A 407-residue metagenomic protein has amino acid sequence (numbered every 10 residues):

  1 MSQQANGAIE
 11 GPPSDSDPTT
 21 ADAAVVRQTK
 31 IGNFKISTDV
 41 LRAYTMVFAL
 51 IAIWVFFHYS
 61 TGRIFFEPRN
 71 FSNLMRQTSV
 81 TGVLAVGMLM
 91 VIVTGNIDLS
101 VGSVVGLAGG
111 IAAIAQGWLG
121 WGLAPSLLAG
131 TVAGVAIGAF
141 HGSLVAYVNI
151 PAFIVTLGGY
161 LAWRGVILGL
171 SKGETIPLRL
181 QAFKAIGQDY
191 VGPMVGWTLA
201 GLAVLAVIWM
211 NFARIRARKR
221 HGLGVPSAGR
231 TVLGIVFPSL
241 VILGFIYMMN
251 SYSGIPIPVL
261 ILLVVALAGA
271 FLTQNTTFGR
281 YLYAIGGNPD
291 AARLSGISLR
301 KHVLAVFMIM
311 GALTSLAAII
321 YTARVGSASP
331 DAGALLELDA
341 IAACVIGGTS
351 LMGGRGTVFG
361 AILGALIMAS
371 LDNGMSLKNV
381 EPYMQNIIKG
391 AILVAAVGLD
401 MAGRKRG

Functional and structural regions predicted by a protein language model:
S2-I53, T175, L205-V236, G244 (+2 more regions): Cytosolic-side transmembrane-helix boundaries in multi-pass membrane proteins
I53-S60, I64-L119, F140-F153, L168 (+6 more regions): Single transmembrane alpha-helix segments in multi-pass membrane proteins
G62-N73, L168-K172, I246-V259, A270-N275 (+3 more regions): Inter-helical junctions in multi-pass inner-membrane proteins, predominant in energy-converting antiporter-like
N96, G138, F307-A318, R324-G390: Transmembrane alpha-helical segments in multi-pass inner-membrane proteins
G120-L161, L363-G364, M368: Alpha-helical transmembrane segments within multi-pass membrane transporters and channels
G122, S126, H141, V195-A203 (+2 more regions): Helix-loop-helix "hairpin" substructures at the membrane interface of multi-pass membrane proteins
V148-L168, R179-F183, I261, A332-G347 (+1 more regions): Pore- or pathway-lining transmembrane helices of multi-pass membrane proteins that form conduits for solutes/ions
Y160-T273, S329-P330: Transmembrane helix-bundle core of multi-pass membrane transporters and related energy-transducing complexes
